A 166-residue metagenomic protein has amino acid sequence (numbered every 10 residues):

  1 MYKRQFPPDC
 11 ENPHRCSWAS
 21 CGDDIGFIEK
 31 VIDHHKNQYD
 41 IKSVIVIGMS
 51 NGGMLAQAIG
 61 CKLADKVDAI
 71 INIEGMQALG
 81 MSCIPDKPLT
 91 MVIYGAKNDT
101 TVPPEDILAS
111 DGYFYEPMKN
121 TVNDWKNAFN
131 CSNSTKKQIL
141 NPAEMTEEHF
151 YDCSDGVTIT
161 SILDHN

Functional and structural regions predicted by a protein language model:
K3-I45, L55-A58, K62: Serine-hydrolase catalytic machinery in alpha/beta-hydrolase-like enzymes
H14-A19, E105-Y113: Active-site rim elements
V31, S50, M76, K97 (+1 more regions): Residue-level signal for short, function-critical loop segments
K36-L89, T100: Primarily recognizes the serine-hydrolase "nucleophile elbow" in alpha/beta-hydrolase and SGNH/GDSL folds
D86-T90, D155-I159: Short, proline-enriched alpha-helix->beta-strand connector loops that line the catalytic pocket of alpha/beta-hydrolase
I93-G95: Short beta-strand/loop motif that positions the catalytic acidic residue of the alpha/beta-hydrolase fold
K97-T100, E105-I107, H165-N166: Acidic beta-to-alpha connecting loop that harbors the catalytic carboxylate
Y113-P142: Acidic, glycine-rich loop-and-strand cores that form catalytic or ligand-binding grooves in diverse globular domains
